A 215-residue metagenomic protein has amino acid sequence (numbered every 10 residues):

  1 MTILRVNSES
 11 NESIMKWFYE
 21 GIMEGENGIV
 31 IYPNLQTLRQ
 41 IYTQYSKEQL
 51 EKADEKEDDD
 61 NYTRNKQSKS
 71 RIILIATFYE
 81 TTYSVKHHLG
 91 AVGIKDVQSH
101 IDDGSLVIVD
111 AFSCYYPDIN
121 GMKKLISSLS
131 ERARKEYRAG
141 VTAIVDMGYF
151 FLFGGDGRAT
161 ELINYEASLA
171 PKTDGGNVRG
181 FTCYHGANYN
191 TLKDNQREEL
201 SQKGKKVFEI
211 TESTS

Functional and structural regions predicted by a protein language model:
M1-S215: Non-catalytic regulatory/interaction regions at protein termini and inter-domain linkers
